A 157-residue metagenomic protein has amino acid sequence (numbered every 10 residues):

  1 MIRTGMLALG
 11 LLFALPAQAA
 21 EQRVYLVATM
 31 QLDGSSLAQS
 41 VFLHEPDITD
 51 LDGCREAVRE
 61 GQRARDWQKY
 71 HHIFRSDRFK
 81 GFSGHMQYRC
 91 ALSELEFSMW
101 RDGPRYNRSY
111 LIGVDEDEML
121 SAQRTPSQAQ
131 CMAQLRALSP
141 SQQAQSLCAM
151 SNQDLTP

Functional and structural regions predicted by a protein language model:
M1-M6: Bacterial N-terminal signal peptides that target proteins for export
A14-A17: N-terminal signal peptide c-region/cleavage motif recognized by signal peptidases
A20-P157: Mitochondrial intermembrane space
